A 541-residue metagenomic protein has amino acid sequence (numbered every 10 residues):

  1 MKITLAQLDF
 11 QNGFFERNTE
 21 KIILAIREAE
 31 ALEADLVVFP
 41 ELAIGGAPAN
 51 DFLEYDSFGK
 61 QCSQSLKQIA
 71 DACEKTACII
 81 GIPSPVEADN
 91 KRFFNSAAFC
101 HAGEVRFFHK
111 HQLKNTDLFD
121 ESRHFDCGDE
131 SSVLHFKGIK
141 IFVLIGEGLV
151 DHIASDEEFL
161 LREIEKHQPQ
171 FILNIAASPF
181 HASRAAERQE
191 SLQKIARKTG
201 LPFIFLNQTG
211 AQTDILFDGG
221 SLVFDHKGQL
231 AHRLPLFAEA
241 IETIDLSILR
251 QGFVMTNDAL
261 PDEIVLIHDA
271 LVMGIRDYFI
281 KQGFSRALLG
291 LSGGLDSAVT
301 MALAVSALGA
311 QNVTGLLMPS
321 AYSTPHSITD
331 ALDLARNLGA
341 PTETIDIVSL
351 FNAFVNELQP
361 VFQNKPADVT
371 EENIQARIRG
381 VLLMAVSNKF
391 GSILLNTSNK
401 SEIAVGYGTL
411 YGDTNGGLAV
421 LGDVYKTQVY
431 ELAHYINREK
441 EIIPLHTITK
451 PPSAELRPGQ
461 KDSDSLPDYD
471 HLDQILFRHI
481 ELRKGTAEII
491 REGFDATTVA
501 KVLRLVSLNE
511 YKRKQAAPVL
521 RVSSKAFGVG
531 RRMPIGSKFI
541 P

Functional and structural regions predicted by a protein language model:
M1-G290, M301-A310, L317, N337 (+1 more regions): Enzyme catalytic cores with a strong preference for nitrogen-chemistry domains
G200, H226, V254-G293, S297-P541: ATP/NTP-dependent adenylation/nucleotidyl-transfer catalytic domains that generate, transfer, or process NMP-activated
